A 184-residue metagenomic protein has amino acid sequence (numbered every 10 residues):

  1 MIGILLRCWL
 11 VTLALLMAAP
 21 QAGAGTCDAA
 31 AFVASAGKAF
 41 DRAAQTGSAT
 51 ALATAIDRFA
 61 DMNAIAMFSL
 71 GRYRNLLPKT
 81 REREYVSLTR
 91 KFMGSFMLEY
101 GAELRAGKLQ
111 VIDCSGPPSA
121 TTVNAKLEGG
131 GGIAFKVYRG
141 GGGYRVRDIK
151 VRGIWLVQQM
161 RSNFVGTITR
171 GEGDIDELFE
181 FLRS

Functional and structural regions predicted by a protein language model:
M1-W9: Bacterial N-terminal signal peptides that target proteins for export
L6, G25-T26, F32-K38, S115-P118 (+1 more regions): Alpha-helical propensity feature that highlights long, continuous alpha-helices across diverse contexts
V11-T12, A22: Cleavable N-terminal signal peptides
A18-A19: N-terminal signal peptide c-region/cleavage motif recognized by signal peptidases
T26-M97: Early exported N-terminus immediately downstream of N-terminal targeting peptides
S87, G94-G132, F181-S184: Surface-exposed, charged secondary-structure patches
G132-Q159: Short beta-strand edge/turn micro-motifs at domain boundaries
V151-S184: Low-complexity, intrinsically disordered terminal/linker segments enriched in charged and Gly/Pro repeats
